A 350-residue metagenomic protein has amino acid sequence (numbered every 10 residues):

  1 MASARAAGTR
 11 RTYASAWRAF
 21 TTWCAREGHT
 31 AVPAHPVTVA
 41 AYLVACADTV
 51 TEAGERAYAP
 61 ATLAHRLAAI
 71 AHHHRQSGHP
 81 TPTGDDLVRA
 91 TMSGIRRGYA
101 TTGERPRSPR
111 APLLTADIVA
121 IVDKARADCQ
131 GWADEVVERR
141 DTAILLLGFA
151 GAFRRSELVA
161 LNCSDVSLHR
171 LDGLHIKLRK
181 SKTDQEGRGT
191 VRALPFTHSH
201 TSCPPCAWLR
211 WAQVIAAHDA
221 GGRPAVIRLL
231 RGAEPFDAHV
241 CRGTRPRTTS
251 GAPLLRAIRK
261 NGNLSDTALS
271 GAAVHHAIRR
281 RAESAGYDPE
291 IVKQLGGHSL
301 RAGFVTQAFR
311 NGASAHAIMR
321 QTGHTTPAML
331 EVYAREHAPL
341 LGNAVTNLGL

Functional and structural regions predicted by a protein language model:
M1-L350: Extended, non-catalytic subsegments within catalytic or DNA/protein-binding/adaptor domains
